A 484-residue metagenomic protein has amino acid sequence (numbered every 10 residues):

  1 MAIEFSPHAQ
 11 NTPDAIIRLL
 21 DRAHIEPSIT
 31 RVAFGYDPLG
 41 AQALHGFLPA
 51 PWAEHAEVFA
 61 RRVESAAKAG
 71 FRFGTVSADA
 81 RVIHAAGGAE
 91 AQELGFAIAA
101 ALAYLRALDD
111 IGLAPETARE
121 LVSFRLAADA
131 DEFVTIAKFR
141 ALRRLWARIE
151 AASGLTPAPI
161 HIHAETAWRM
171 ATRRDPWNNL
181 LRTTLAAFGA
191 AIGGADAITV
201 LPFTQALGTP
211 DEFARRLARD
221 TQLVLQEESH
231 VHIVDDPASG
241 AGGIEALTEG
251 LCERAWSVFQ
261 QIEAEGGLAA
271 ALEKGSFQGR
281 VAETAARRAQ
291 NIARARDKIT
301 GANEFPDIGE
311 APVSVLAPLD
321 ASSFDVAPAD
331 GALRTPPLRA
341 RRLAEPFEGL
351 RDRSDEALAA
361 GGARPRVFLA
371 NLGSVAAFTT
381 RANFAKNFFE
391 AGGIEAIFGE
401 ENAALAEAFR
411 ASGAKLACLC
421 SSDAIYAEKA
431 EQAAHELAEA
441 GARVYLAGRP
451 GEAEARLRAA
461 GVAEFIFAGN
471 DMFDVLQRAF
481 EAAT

Functional and structural regions predicted by a protein language model:
M1-D131, S153-H163, A191, A197-L201 (+9 more regions): Catalytic alpha/beta active-site cores
G35-L39, D79-A85, A118-D129, P159-R169 (+4 more regions): A glycine-rich phosphate-binding loop feature that marks nucleotide/adenosyl-phosphate handling sites
A67-A107, L181-F259: Mobile "lid/hinge" segments at catalytic clefts and subdomain interfaces of large enzymes
G88-L94, D129-A141, A167-L181, G208-A218 (+5 more regions): Short glycine/threonine-rich loop-to-helix capping motif typified by GTGT followed within a few residues by an Asp-Pro
A101, F124-P210, A214-A218: Glycine-rich anion/phosphate-binding loop at the beta-strand->alpha-helix junction
D110-L121, E150-H161, A197, E228-S239 (+3 more regions): Flexible, glycine/charged-enriched surface loops at secondary-structure junctions
D196, H232, S257-P365: Intrinsic disorder at enzyme termini
A321-I397, E454, A459, F465 (+1 more regions): ATP-dependent carboxylate/acyl-activation modules
